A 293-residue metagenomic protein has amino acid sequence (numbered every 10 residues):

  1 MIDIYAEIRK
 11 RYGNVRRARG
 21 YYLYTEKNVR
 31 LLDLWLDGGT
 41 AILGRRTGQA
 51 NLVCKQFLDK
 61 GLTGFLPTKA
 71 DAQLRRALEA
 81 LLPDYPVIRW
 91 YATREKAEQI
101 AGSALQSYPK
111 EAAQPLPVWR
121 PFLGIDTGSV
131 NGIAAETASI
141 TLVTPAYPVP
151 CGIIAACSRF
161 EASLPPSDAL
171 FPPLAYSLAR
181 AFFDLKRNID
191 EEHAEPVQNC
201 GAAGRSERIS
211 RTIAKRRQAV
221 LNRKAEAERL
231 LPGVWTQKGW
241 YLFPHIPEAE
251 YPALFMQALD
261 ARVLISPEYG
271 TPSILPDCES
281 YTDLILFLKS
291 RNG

Functional and structural regions predicted by a protein language model:
M1-Y22, I42, F57, D71: Active-site-adjacent loop/helix segments that line or gate small-molecule/cofactor pockets in enzymes
L31-L32, L36-T68, R76-I88: Glycine-rich phosphate-binding segment of PLP-dependent enzymes
E79-P115: Short loop-beta-helix segment that forms the pyridoxal 5′-phosphate
D84, A202, R208, T212 (+3 more regions): PLP-dependent enzyme catalytic core of the Aspartate aminotransferase-like
D126-K238, F243-A249: Active-site C-terminal subdomain of aminotransferase-like
E228-S280: Conserved C-terminal alpha-helix-loop-beta "cap" of PLP-dependent enzymes that closes/shapes the active-site mouth
